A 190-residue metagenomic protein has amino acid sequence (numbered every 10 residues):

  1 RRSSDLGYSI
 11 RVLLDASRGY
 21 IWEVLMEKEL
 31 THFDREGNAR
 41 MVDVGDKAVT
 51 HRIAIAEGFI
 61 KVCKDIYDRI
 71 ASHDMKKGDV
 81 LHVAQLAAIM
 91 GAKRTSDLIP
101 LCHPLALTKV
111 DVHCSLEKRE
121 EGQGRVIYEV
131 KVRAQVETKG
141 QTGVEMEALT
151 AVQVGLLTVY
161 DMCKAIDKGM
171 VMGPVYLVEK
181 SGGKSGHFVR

Functional and structural regions predicted by a protein language model:
R1-S3: Short, small-residue-biased leader/transition segments that mark boundaries at the very start of proteins
I10-M26: Short, Lys/Arg-enriched N-terminal segments with co-localized hydrophobic residues within the first ~10-30 amino acids
M26-K77, L81, L86-L101, K109-D111 (+2 more regions): C-terminal binding/interaction regions
